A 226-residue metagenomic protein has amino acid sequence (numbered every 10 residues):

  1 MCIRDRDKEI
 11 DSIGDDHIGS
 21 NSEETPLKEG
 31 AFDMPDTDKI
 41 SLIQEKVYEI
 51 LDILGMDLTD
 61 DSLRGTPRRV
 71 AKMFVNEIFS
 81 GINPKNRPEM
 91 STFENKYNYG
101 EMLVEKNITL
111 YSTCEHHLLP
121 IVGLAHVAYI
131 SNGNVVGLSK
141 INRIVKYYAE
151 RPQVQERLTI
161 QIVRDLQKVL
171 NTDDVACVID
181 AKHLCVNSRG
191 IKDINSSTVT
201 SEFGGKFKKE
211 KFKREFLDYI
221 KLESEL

Functional and structural regions predicted by a protein language model:
R4-L226: A domain-level signal for the structural core that forms small-molecule/cofactor-binding pockets and catalytic centers
